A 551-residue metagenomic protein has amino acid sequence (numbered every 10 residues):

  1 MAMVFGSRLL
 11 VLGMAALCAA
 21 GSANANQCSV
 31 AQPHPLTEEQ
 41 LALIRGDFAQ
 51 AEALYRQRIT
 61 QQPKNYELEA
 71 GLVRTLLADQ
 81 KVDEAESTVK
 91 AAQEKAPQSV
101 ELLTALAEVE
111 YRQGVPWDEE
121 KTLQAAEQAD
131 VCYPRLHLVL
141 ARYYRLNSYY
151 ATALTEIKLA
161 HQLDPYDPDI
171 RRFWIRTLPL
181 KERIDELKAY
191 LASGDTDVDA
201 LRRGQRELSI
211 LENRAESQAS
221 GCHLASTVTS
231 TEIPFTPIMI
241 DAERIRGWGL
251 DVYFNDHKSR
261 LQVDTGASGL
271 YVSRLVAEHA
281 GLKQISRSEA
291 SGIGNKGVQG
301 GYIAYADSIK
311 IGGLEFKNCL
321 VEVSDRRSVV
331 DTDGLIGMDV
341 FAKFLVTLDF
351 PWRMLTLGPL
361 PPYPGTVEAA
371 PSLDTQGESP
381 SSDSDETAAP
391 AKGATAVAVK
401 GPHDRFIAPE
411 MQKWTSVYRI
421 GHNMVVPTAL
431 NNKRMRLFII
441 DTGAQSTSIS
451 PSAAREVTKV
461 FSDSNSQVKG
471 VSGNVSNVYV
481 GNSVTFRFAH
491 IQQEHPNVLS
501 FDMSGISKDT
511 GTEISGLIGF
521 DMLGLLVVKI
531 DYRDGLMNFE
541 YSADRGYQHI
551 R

Functional and structural regions predicted by a protein language model:
M1-G6: N-terminal secretory signal peptides that target proteins for export/translocation
R8-A19: Bacterial N-terminal signal peptides
A25-T37, L41-Q57, Q61-S87, A91-R551: Pepsin/retropepsin-fold aspartyl endopeptidases
